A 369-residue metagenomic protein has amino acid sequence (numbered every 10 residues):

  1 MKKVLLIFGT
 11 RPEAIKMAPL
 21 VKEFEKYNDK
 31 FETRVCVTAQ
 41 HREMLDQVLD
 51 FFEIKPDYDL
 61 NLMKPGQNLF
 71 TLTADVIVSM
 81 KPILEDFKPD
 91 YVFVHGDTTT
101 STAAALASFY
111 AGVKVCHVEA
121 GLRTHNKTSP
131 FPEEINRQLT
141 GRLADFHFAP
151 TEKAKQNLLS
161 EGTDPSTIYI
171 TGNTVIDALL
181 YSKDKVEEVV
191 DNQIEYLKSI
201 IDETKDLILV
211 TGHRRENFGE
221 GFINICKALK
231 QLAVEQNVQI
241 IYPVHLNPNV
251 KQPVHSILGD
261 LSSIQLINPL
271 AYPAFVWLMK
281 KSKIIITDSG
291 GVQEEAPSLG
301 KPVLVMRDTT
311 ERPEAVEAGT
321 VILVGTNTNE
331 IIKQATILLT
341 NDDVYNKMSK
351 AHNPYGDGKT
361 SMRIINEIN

Functional and structural regions predicted by a protein language model:
L5-F8, A14-Y27, V48-D50, D59-P165: Active-site and donor-binding regions of nucleotide-sugar-utilizing enzymes
L20-F31, Q231-Q236: A short, Lys/Arg-enriched amphipathic alpha-helix followed by its capping loop at the start of a domain
Y27-P56, M63: N-terminal glycine-rich anion-binding loop in soluble enzyme alpha/beta folds
C36-T38, R42-E43, L143-E220, V324 (+2 more regions): A nucleotide-sugar donor-handling region in carbohydrate enzymes
H41, V48, Q67, E187-K281: Donor-nucleotide binding loops and adjacent catalytic segments primarily of GT-B fold Leloir glycosyltransferases
L60, Q265-N268, I322-T326: Short acidic-hydrophobic, aromatic-tinged amphipathic segments that line or gate anion-handling sites
V94-H95, H117, H147, W277-V316: A donor-sugar binding/catalytic signature common to diverse glycosyltransferases and related nucleotide-sugar
K153, V189, I322-N369: Leloir-type glycosyltransferase catalytic cores
